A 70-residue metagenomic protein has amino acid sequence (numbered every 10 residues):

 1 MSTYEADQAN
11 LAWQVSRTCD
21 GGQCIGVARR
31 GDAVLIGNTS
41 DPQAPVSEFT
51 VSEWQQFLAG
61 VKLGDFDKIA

Functional and structural regions predicted by a protein language model:
M1-A70: Positively charged, low-complexity terminal tracts and the immediately adjacent first secondary-structure elements
